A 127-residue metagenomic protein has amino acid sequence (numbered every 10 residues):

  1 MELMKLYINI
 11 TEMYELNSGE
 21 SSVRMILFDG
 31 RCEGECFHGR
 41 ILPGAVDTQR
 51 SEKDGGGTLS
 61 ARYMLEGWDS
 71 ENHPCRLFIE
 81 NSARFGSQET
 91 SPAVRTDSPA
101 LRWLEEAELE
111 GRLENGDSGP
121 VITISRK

Functional and structural regions predicted by a protein language model:
M1-K127: Beta-strand-enriched cores of mature, soluble protein domains
